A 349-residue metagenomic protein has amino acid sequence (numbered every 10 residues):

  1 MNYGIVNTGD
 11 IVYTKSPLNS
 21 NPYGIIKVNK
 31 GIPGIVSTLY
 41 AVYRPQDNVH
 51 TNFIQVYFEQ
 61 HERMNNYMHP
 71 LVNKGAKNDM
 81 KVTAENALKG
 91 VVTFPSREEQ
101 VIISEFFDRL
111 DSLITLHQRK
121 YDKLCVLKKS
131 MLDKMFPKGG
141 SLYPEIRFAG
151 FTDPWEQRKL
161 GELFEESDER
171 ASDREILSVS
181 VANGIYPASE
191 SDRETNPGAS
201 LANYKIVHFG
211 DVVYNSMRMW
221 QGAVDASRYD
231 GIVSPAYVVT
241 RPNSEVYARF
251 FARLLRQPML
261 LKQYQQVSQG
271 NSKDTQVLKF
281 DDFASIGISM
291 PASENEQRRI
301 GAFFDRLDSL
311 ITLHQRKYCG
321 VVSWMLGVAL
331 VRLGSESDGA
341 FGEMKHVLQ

Functional and structural regions predicted by a protein language model:
M1-Q349: Feature detects amphipathic, helix-rich regulatory segments
